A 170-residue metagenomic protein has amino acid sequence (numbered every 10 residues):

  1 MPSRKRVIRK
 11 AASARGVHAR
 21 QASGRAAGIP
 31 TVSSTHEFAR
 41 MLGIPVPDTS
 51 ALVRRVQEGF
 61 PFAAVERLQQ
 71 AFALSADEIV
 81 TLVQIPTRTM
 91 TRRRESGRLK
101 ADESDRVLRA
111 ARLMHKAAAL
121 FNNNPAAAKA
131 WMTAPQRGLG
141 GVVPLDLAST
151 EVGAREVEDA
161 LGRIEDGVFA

Functional and structural regions predicted by a protein language model:
M1-A170: Non-transmembrane "mature" sequence context
